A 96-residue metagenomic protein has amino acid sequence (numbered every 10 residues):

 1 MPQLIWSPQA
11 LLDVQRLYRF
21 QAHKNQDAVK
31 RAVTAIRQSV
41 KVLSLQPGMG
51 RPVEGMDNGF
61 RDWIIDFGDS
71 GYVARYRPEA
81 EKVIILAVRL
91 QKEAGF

Functional and structural regions predicted by a protein language model:
M1-R61: Basic, Lys/Arg-enriched alpha-helical interface segments
Q21-H23, F67-F96: Enriched for short, Lys/Arg-rich terminal
P47-E81: Basic/aromatic recognition patch in beta-strand/loop cores that engages polyanionic ligands
